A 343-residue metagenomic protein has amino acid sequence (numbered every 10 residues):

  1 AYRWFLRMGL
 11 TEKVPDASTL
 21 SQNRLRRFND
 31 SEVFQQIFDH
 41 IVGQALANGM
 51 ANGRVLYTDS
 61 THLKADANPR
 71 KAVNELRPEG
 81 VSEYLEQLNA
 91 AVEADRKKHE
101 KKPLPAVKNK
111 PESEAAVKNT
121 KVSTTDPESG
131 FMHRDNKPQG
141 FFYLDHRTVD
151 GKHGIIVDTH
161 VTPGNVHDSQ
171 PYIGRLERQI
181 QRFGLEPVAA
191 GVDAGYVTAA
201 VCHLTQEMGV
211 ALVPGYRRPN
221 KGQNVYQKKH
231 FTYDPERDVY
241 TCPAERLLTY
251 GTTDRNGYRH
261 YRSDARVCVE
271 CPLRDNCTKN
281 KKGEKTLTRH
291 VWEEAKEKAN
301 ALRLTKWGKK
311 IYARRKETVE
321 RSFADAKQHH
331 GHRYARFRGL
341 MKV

Functional and structural regions predicted by a protein language model:
A1-F5: DNA-recognition alpha helix
R7-V343: Anion-binding and metal-coordination hotspots
